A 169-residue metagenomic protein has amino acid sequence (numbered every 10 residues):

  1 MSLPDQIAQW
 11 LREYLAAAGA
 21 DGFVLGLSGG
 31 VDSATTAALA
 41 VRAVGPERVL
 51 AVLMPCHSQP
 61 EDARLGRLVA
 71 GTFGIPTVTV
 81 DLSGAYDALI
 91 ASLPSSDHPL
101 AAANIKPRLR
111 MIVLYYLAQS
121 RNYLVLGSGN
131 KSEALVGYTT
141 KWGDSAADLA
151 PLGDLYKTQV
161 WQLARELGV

Functional and structural regions predicted by a protein language model:
M1-T139: ATP-dependent adenylation/nucleotidyltransferase module used to activate substrates
N130-A134, K141-V169: Mid-to-C-terminal catalytic subdomains of enzymes that bind/position adenosyl phosphate moieties or nucleic-acid
